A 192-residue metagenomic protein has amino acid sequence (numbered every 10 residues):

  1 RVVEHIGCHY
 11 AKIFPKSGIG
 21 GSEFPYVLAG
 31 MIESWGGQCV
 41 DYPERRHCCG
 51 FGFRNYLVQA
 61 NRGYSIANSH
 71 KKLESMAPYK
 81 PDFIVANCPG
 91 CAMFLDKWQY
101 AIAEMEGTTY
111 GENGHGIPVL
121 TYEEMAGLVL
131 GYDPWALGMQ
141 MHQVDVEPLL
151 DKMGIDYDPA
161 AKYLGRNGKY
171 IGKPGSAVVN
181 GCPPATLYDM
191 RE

Functional and structural regions predicted by a protein language model:
R1-E192: Iron-sulfur cluster-binding electron-transfer modules in prokaryotic oxidoreductases
